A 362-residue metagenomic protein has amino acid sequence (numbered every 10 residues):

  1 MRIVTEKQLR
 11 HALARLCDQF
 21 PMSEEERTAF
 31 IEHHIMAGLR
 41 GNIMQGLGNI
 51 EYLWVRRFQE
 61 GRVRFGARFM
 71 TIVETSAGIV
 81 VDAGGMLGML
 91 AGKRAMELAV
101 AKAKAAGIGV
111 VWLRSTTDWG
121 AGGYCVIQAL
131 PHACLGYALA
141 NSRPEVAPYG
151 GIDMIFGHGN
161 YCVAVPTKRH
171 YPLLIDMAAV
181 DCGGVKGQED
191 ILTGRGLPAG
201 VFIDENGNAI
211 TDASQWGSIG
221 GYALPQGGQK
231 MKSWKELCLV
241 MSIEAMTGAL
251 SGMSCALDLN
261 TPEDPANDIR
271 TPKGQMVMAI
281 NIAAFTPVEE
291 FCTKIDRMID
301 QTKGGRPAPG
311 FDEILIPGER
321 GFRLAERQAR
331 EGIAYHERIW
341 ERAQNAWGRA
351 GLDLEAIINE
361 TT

Functional and structural regions predicted by a protein language model:
M1-E6, R10-F30, M36, I43-R62 (+4 more regions): Acidic, glycine/proline-rich low-complexity segments that act as flexible tails and inter-domain linkers
I3-L9, L250, C255-T362: Catalytic-core signal marking the mid-to-C-terminal active-site face
V4, Q8, M22-A29, Q45 (+11 more regions): Conserved active-site and cofactor/substrate-binding residues in soluble primary-metabolism enzymes
G46-V100: Active-site cofactor/substrate anionic-group-binding motifs, chiefly glycine- and Lys/Arg-rich phosphate-binding loops
G78-K168: A generic, well-ordered mixed alpha/beta core segment in the N-terminal half of proteins
V146-S218: Phosphate/diphosphate-binding glycine-rich loops and adjacent basic-rich segments that engage nucleotide
R195-A256, P262-D264: Secondary-shell segments that build the walls of catalytic and ion/ligand-binding clefts
